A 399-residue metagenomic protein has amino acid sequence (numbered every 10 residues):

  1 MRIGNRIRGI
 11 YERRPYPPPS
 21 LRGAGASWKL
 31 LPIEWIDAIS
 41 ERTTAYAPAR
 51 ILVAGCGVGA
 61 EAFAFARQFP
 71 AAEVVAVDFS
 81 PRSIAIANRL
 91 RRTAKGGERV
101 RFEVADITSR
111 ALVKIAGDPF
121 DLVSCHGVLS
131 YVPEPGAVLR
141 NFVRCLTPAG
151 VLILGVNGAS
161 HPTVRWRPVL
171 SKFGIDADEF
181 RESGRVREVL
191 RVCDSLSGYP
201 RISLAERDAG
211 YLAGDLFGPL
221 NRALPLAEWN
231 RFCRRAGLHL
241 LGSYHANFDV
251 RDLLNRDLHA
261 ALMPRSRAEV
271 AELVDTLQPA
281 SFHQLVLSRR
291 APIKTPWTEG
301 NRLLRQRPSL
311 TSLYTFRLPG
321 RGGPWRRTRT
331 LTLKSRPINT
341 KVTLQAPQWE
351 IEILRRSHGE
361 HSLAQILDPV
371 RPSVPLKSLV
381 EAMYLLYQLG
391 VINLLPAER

Functional and structural regions predicted by a protein language model:
R13, G23-P48, A64: Conserved alpha-helix/loop element of class I SAM-dependent methyltransferases that forms part of the SAM/SAH-binding
R50-V53, G59-S109: Class I SAM-dependent methyltransferase SAM/SAH-binding core
P81, R251-R289, N339-R399: Long, charge-rich, low-complexity alpha-helical segments
L112-V123: A short acidic, Gly/Pro-enriched loop at the edge of an enzyme's catalytic core that lines a small-molecule cofactor
D121-P135: A short SAM/SAH-binding and catalytic strip from SAM-dependent methyltransferases
G136-P148: A short glycine-rich, Lys/Arg-flanked "PGG" loop and its adjoining helix->strand segment in the class I
I153-Y199: Conserved class I S-adenosyl-L-methionine
E179-R256: Substrate-binding/catalytic lobe of Class I Rossmann-like enzymes that use SAM or dcSAM, i.e., the mid-to-C-terminal
